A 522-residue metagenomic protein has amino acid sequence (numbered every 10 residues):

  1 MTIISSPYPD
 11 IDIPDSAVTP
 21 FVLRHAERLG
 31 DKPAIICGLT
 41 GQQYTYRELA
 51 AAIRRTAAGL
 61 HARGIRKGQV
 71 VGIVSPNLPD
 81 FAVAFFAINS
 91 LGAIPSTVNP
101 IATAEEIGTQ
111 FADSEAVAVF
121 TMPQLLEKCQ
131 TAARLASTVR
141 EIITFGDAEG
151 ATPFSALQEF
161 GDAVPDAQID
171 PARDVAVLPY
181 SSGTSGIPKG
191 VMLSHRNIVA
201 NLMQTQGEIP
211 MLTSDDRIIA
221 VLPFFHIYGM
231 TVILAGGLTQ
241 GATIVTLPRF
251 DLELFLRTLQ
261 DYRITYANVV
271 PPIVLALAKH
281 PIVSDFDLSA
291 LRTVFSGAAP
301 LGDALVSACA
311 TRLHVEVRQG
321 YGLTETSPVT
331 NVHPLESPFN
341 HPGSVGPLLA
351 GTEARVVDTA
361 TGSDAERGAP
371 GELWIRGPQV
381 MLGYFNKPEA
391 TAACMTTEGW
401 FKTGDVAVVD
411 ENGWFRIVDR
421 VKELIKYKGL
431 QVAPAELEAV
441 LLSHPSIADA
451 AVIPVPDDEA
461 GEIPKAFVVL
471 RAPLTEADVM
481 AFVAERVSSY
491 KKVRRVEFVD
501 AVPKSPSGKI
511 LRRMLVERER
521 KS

Functional and structural regions predicted by a protein language model:
D15, G30-D31, T144, G161-Y180 (+2 more regions): Conserved pre-ATP/AMP-binding loop-to-beta segment of ANL
D31-L78, A82-F86, T103-G108, P153-A156: Conserved AMP-binding/adenylate-forming core of the ANL superfamily
Q43-R47, A176-M203: Conserved AMP-binding A3 loop
A62-R63, S90-A156, P165, L470-A472 (+1 more regions): Structural core segment of the AMP-binding/adenylate-forming
A102, V119-T121, A267, G377 (+6 more regions): AMP-binding/adenylate-forming catalytic core of the ANL superfamily
V199-R217, I227-T265, K279-H280: Conserved AMP-binding/adenylation subdomain of ANL enzymes
D261-V269, A278-N340, E353: Gly/Ser/Thr-rich phosphate-binding loop
Y321, R355-W374, A393, E411-N412 (+2 more regions): Conserved beta-loop-beta connector loops within the AMP-binding
